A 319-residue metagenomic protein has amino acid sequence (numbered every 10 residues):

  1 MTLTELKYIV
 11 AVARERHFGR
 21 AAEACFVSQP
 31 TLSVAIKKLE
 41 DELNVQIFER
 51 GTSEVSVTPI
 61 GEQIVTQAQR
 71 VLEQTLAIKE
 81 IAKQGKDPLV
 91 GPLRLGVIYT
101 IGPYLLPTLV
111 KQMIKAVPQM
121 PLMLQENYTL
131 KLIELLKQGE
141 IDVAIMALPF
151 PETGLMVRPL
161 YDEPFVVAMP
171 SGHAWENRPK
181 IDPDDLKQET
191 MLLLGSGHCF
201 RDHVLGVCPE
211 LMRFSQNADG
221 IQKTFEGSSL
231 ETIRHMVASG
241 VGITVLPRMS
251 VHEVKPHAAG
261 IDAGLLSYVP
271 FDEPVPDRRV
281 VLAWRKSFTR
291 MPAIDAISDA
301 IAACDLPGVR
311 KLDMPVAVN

Functional and structural regions predicted by a protein language model:
I9, A21-A22, T58-G61, M113: Hydrophobic two-helix hairpin corresponding to the core of helix-turn-helix DNA-binding domains
V10-T31: Short helix-boundary/capping micro-motifs
E40-V57, E62, K79: A short LG(V/I)-centered, amphipathic sequence patch enriched for acidic residue(s) preceding the LG motif
E42-L43, I64-K86, I297: Alpha-helical linker/hinge and terminal dimerization helices associated with HTH transcriptional regulators
V90-T153, A218-D219, E226-L230: Central regulatory/effector-binding core of bacterial HTH transcription factors
E152-P159, E163, R178, D185 (+1 more regions): Beta-alpha-beta core module
V157-F165, M169-M191, I294: Flexible hinge/capping segments at coil-to-helix
T190-Q216, R290-D299, C304-P315: Secondary-structure junction motif
